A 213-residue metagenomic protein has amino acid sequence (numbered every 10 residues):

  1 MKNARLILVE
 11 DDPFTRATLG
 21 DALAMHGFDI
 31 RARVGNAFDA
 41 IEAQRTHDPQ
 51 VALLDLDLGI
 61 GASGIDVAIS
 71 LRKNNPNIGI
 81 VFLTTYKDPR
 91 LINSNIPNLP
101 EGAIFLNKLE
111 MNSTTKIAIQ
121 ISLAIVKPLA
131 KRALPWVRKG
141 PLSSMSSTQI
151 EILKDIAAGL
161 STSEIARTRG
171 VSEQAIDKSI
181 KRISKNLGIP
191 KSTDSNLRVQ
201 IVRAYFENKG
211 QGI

Functional and structural regions predicted by a protein language model:
M1-R132: N-terminal regulatory/sensing modules of transcriptional regulators
M1-R5, V137, G210-I213: Non-catalytic signal-transmission and effector/linker regions of two-component phosphorelay proteins
E42, R167, K185: Alpha-helical residues within the helix-turn-helix
H47, S147, E151, K178 (+1 more regions): Intrinsically disordered, low-complexity protein-interaction/activation regions
I60, S144-M145, D194: Residue-level marker of regulatory loop/turn positions in helix-turn-helix DNA-binding domains and in histidine
I121, I156, Y205: Hydrophobic "lid"/C-terminal helical patch of Rossmann-like NAD(P)-dependent dehydrogenase/epimerase domains
L134-K181: Helix-turn-helix DNA-binding segment
S184-I213: Basic, Lys/Arg-enriched C-terminal extension of HTH/homeodomain DNA-binding domains
